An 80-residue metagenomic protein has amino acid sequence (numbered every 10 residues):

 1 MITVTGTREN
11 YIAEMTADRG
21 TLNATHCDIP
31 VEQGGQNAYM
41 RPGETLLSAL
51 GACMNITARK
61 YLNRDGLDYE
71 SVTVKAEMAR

Functional and structural regions predicted by a protein language model:
M1-S48, A58-R80: Extended beta-strand/beta-hairpin segments
